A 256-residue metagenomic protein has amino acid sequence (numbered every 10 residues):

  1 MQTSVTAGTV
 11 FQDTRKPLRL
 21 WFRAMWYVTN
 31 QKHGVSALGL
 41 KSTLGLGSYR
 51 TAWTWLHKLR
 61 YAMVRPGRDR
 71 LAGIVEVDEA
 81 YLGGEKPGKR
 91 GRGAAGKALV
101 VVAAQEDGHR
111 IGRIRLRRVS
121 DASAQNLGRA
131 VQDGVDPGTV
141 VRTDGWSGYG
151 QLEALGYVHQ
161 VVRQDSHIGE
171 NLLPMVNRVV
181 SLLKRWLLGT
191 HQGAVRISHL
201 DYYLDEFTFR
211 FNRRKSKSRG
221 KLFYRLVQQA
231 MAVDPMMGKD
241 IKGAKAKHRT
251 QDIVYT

Functional and structural regions predicted by a protein language model:
M1-T256: Residue-level recognition of single "structural anchor" positions that define or cap local secondary structure
